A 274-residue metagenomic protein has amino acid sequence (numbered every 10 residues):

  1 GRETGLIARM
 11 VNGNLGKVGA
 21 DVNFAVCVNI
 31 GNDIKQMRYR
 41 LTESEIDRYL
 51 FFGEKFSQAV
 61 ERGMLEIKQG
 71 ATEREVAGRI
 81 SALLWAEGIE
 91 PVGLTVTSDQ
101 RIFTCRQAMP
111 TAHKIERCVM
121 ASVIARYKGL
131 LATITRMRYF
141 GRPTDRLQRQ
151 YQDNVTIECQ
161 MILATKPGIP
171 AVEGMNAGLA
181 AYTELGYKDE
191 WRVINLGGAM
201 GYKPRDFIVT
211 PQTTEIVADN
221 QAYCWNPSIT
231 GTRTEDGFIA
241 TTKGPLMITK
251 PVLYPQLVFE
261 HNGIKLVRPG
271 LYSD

Functional and structural regions predicted by a protein language model:
G1-D274: Active-site neighborhoods and metal-handling regions in enzymes and metal-associated proteins
